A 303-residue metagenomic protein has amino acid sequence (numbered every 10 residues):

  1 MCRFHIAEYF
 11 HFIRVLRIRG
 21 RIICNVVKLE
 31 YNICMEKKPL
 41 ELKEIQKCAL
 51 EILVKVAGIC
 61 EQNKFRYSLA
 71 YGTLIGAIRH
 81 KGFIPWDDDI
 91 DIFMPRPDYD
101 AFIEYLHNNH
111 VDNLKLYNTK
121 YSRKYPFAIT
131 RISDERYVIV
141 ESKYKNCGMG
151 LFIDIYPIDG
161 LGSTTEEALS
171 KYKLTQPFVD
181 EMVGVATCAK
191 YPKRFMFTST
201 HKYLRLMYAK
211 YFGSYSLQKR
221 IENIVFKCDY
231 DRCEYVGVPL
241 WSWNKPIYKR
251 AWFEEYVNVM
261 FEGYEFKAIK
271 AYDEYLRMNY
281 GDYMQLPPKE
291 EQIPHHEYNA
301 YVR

Functional and structural regions predicted by a protein language model:
R3, R14-R21: Basic polycationic patches enriched in arginine
I6-A7, V26: Short hydrophobic alpha-helical segments enriched in small aliphatic residues
F12-V15, Y31-N32: Short terminal hydrophobic/aromatic SLiMs and anchors at protein ends
R21-Y31: Short, positively charged and aromatic/hydrophobic N-terminal segments
K37-E61, I103-S163, V183-A189, R205-G281 (+1 more regions): Conserved catalytic core of two-metal-ion nucleotidyltransferases
A57-I90, M94, Y99, A251 (+1 more regions): Active-site nucleotide-donor binding segment shared across nucleotidyl transfer reactions
T164-S170: A short secondary-structure junction signal
